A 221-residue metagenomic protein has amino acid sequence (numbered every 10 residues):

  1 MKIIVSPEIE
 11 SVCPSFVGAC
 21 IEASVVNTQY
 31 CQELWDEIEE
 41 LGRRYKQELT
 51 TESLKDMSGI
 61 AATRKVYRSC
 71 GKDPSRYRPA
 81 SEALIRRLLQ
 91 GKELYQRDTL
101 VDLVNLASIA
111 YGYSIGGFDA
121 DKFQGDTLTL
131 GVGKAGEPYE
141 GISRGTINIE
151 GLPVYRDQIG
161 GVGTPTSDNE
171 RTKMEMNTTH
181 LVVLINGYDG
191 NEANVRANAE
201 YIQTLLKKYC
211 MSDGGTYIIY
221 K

Functional and structural regions predicted by a protein language model:
M1-K221: Charge-biased, low-complexity intrinsically disordered regions
